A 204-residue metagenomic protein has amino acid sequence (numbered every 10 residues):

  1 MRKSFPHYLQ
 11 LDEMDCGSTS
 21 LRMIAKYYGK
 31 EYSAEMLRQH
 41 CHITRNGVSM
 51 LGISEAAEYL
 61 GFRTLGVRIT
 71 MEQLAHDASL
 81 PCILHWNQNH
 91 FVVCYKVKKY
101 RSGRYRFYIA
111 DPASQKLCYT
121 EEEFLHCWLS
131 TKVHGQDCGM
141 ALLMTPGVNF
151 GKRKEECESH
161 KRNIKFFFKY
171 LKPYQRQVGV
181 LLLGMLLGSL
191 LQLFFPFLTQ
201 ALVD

Functional and structural regions predicted by a protein language model:
M1-F195: Membrane-integrated ABC transporters
